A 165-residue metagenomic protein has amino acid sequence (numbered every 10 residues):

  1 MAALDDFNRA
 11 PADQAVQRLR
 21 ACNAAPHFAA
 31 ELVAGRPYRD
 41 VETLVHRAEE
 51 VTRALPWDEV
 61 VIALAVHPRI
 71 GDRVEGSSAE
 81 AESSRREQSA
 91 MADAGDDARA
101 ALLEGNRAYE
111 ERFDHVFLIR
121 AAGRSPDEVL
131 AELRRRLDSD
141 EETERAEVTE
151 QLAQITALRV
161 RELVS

Functional and structural regions predicted by a protein language model:
M1-Y109, Q154-S165: Aromatic-anchored, charged helix-turn/loop surface patch used as a conserved interaction hotspot
A94-S165: C-terminal non-catalytic interaction appendages of large macromolecular assemblies
